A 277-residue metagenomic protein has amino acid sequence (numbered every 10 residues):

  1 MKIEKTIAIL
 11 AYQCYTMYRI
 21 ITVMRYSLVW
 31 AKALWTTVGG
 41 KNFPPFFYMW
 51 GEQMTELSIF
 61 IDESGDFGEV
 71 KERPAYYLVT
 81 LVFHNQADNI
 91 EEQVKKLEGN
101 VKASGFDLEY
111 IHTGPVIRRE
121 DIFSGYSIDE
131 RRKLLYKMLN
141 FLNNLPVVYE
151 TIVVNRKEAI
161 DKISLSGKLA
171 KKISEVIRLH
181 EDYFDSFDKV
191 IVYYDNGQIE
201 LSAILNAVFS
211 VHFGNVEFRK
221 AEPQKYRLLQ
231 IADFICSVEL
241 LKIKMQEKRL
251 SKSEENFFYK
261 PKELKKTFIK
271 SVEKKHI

Functional and structural regions predicted by a protein language model:
K2-T6: Extreme N-terminal basic, low-complexity initiation segments that serve as generic localization/processing leaders
I7-I277: Phosphate-ester processing/binding pockets and catalytic centers
